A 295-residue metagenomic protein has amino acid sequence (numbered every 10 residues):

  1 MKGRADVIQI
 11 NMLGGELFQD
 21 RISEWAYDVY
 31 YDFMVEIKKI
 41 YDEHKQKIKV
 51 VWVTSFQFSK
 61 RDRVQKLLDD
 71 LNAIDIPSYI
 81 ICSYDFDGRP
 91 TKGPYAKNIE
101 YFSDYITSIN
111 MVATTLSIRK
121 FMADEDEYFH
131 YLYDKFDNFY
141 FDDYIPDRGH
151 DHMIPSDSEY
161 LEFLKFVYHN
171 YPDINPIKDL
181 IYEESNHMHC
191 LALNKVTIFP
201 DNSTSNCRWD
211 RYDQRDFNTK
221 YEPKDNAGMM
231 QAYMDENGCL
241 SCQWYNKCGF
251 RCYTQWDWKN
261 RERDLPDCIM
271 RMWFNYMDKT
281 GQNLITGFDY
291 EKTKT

Functional and structural regions predicted by a protein language model:
M1-L13, D20-D143: Radical SAM/AdoMet-radical enzyme domain recognition
M1-M12, K195-I198, N202, C242: N-terminal pre-triad scaffold of radical SAM enzymes
A5, C190-L191, M234: A generic fold-level signal
L17, Q57-F58, D87, T114-I118 (+4 more regions): Short, solvent-exposed loop/turn segments at secondary-structure junctions
F18-Q19, Y253: Short, electropositive, low-hydrophobicity segments enriched in small/polar residues
Y30, Y95, E125, S156-L164 (+2 more regions): A structural signal for well-ordered alpha-helical scaffolds and beta->alpha junctions
Y128, K135-D213, K247: A C-terminal junction/extension of Radical SAM enzymes
W209-T295: Flexible mid-to-C-terminal extensions adjoining Fe-S/redox cofactors in radical SAM and related proteins
